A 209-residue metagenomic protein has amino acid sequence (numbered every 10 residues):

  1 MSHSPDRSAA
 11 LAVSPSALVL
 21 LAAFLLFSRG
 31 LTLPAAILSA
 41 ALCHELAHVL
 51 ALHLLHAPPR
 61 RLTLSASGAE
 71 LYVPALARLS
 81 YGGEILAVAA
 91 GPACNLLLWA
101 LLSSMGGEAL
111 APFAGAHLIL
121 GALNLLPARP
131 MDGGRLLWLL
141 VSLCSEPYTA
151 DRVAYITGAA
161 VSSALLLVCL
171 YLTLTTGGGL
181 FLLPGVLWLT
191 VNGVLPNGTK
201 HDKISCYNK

Functional and structural regions predicted by a protein language model:
M1-K209: Hydrophobic transmembrane alpha-helices and their immediate loop junctions in multi-pass integral membrane proteins
